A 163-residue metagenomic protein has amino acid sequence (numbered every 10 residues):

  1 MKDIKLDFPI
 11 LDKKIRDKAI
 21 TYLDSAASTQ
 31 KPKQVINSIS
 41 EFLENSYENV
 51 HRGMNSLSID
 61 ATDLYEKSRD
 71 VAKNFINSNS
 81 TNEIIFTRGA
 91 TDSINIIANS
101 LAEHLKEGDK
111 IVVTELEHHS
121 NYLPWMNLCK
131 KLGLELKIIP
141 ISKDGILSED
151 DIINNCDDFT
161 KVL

Functional and structural regions predicted by a protein language model:
M1-L163: Pyridoxal 5′-phosphate
